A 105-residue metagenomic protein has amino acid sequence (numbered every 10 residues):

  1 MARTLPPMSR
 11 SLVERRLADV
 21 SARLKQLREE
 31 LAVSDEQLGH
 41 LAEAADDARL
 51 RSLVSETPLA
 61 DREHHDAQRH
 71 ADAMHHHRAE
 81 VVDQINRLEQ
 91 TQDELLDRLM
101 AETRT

Functional and structural regions predicted by a protein language model:
M1-L24, R98-T105: Short, charge-rich amphipathic alpha-helices with coiled-coil/heptad character
R15, V33-E36, H77: N-terminal secretion-targeting helices of virulence/extracellular proteins, encompassing both classical Sec signal
L17-R23, L41-A44, A67-H70, M74 (+1 more regions): Amphipathic alpha-helices that form helix-helix packing interfaces
L24-L31, H70-T91: Amphipathic alpha-helical coiled-coil segments
S34-L59: Extended alpha-helical coiled-coil "stalk/arm" regions that act as elongated linkers or oligomerization scaffolds
E36-H40, D61-R69, I85-T91: Short, charged, amphipathic alpha-helical segments
V54-H77: Short, glycine/alanine-rich amphipathic alpha-helical segment that often forms an alpha-turn-alpha hairpin
I85, Q92, L96-T103: C-terminal amphipathic alpha-helix
